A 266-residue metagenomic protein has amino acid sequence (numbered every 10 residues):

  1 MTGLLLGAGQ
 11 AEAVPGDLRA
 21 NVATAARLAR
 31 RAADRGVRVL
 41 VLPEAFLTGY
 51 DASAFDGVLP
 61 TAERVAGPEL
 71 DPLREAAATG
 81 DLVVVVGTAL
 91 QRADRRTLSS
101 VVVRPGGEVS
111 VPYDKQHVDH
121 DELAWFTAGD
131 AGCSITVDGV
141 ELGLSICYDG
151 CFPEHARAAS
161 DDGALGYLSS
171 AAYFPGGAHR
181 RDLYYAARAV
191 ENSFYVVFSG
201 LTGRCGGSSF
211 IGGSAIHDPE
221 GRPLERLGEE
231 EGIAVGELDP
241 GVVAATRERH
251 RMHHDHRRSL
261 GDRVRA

Functional and structural regions predicted by a protein language model:
M1-A8: Extreme N-terminal starter segment of soluble prokaryotic enzymes
Q10-P15: Short polar catalytic/cofactor-binding loops
L18, A23-P105, F174-A187, E191-N192: Cys-nucleophile CN-hydrolase/nitrilase-fold catalytic domain and related Cys-dependent amidase chemistry that acts on
T48, F55, V101-R104, P112-D119 (+2 more regions): Short beta->alpha transition motifs characteristic of CBS
E63, Q91-L165, F174-L183, A187 (+1 more regions): Active-site catalytic loop in hydrolytic enzyme cores
P68-V83, C151-A234: CN hydrolase (nitrilase-like) catalytic-core segments centered on the catalytic cysteine and neighboring Lys/Glu
P112, S134-T136, L201-A266: C-terminal beta-strand edge segments of enzyme domains
